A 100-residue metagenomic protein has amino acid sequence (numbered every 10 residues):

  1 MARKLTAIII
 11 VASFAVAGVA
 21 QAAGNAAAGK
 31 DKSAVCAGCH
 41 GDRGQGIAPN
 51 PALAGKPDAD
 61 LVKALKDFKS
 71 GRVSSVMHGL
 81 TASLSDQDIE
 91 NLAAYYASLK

Functional and structural regions predicted by a protein language model:
M1-A2, A28, A54: Generic N-terminal leader/processing signal
M1-A23, K100: N-terminal export/targeting leaders of redox proteins
F14-S33, I47, V62, D67: Electrostatic cytochrome c docking/interface patches
A34-D42, L92: The canonical Cys-X-X-Cys-His
G38-G41, K63-K66, S70: Regular, well-ordered alpha-helical segments
I47-A54, K66-K100: Axial heme c-ligation environment in periplasmic c-type cytochrome domains
D58: ATP/adenylate-binding site constellation spanning eukaryotic-like Ser/Thr protein kinases, ABC-transporter
